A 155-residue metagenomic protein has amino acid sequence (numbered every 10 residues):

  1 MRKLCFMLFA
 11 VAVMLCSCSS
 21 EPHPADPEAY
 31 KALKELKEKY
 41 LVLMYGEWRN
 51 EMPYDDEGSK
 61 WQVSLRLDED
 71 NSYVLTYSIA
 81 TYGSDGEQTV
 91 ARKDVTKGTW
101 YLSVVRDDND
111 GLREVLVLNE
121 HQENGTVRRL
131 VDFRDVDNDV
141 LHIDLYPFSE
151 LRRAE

Functional and structural regions predicted by a protein language model:
M1-L4: Positively charged n-region of N-terminal signal peptides that target proteins for export
F6-V11: Sec-dependent N-terminal signal peptides
M14-S17: C-terminal motif of bacterial Sec signal peptides marking the signal peptidase cleavage site
S19-A25: Bacterial lipoprotein signal-peptidase II cleavage site
E28-R49, R66: N-terminal helix-cap/turn-to-beta initiation motif at the start of protein domains
D55-S59, V74-N138, Y146: Contiguous, well-ordered beta-strand patches that form the walls/edges of small beta-barrel/beta-sandwich domains
L67-Y73: Structural signal for glycine-centered tight turns and loop->strand junctions in beta-sheet-rich domains
Y146-E155: Short, low-complexity, Pro/Ser/Thr/Gly-rich segments in the mature regions of secreted, periplasmic
